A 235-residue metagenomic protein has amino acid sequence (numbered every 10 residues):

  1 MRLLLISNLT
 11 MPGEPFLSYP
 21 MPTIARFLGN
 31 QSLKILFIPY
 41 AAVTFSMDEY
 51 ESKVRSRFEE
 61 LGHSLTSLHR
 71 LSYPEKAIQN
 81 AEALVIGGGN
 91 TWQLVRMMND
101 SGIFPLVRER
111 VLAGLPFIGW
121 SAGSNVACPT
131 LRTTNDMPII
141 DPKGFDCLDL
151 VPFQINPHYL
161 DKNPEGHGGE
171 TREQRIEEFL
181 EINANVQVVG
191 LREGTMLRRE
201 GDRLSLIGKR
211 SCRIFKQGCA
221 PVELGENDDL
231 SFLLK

Functional and structural regions predicted by a protein language model:
M1-N30, I38, F45-S52, T133 (+1 more regions): C-terminal and late-domain segments of enzyme folds
L5, T66-L68, I86, I118-W120 (+1 more regions): General beta-strand structural signal in soluble alpha/beta enzymes
L9, V43, G89-W92, G123 (+1 more regions): Short glycine-rich anion-binding loops that position phosphate/pyrophosphate groups of nucleotides and phosphorylated
I35, L84, S121, I155 (+1 more regions): A residue-level signal for conserved active-site and pocket-lining positions in enzyme catalytic cores
L36-F37, A42-N99: Portal/gating segments that form or line small-molecule/metal binding sites
Q79-N80, A113, L150: Alpha-helix C-terminal capping/helix-to-coil transition sites in glycosyltransferase folds
V85-G88, V111-T130: Catalytic nucleophile loop
D100-G114: Catalytic-core regions built around general acid/base machinery
